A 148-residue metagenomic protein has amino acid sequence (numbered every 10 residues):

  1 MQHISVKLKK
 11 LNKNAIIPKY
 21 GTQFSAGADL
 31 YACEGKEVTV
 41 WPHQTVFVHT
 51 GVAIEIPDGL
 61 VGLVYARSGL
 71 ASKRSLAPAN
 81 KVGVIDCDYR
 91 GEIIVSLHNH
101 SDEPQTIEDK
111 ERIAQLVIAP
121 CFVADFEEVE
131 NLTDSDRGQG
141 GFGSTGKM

Functional and structural regions predicted by a protein language model:
M1-M148: DUTPase catalytic domain/fold
